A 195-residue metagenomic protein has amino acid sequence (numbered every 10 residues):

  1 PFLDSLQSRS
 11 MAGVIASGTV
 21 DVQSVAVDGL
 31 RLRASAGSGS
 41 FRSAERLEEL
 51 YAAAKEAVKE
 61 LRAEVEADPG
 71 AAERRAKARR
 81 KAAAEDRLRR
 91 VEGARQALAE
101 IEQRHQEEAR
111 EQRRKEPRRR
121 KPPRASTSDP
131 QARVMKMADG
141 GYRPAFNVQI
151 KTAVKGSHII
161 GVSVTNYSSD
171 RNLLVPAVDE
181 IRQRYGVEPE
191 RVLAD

Functional and structural regions predicted by a protein language model:
P1-A194: Polybasic low-complexity intrinsically disordered regions
